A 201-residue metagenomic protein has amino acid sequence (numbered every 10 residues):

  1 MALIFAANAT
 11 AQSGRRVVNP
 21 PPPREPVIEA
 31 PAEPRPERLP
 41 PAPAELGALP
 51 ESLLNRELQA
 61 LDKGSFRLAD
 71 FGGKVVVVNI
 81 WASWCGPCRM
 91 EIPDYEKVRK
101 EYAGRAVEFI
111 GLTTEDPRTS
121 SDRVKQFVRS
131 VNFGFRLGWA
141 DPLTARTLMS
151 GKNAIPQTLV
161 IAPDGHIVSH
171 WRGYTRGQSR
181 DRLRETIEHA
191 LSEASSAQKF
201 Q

Functional and structural regions predicted by a protein language model:
M1-Q12: Sec-dependent N-terminal signal peptides
G14-R35, L191-Q201: Non-globular targeting/processing and membrane-anchoring segments
V18-N19, V27-L68: N-terminal "domain-start" segment that seeds a small globular fold
I80-K97: Conserved redox-active cysteine motifs that mediate thiol-disulfide chemistry, especially di-cysteine Cys-X(1-2)-Cys
A106-S121, F133-P142: Thiol-based oxidoreductase modules, predominantly thioredoxin-like and allied folds used for disulfide exchange
K125-Q157, I161-P163: Short, internal strand/loop/helix patches that form the active-site neighborhood or redox-interaction surface
Q157-Q201: Thiol-/selenol-based redox modules, centered on thioredoxin-like and closely related oxidoreductase domains
